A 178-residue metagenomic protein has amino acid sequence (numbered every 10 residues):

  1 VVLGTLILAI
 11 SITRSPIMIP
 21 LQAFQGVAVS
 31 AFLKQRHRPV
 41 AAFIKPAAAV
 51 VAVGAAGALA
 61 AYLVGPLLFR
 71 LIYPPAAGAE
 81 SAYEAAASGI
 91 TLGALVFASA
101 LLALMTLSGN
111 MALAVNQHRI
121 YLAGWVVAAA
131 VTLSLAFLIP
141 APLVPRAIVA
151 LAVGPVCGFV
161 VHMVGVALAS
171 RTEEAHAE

Functional and structural regions predicted by a protein language model:
V1-P16, F69-G78: Helix-terminus/linker motif at the lipid-water interface of multi-pass membrane proteins
G4, G65-P66, R70, Y83-G89 (+2 more regions): Membrane-interface helix-loop junctions in multi-pass transport and translocation proteins
I7-I10, A47-V50, L92-L95, S99 (+2 more regions): Residue-level recognition of transmembrane alpha-helices in multi-pass small-molecule transporters/permeases
A9, T13-H37, L113-A114: Helix-loop junctions and terminal segments of transmembrane helices in multi-pass membrane transport/translocation
T13, A77-S108, L122-A123, A130 (+1 more regions): Alpha-helical transmembrane segments of multi-pass membrane proteins
A31-K34, V40, F97-G124: Membrane-interface junctions at transmembrane-helix termini in multi-pass inner-membrane proteins
P39-A52, A60: Interfacial transmembrane-helix starts/ends
A56-Y83: Short membrane-interface helical motifs at transmembrane helix boundaries in multi-pass membrane transporters
